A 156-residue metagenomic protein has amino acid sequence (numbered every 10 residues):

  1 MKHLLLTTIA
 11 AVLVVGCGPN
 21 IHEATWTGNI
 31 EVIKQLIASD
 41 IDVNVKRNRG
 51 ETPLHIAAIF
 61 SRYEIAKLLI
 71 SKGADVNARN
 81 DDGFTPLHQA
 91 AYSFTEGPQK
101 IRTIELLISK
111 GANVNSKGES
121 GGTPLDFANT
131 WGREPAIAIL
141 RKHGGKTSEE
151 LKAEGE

Functional and structural regions predicted by a protein language model:
L4-W26, K110, N129-E156: Ankyrin-repeat-protein effector appendages
C17-I56, F60: N-terminal segments that cap or nucleate solenoid repeat domains
E23-N29, I56-R62, Q89-K100, F127-R133: Ankyrin repeat A-helix N-terminal signature
I37-D42, K67-D75, E105-N113, I139-K146: Ankyrin repeat domain, specifically the short helix-to-loop turn at the C-terminus of the second helix of each repeat
R47, N80, G118, L151-K152: Ankyrin repeat boundary/linker residues
I59-A74, R79-F84, H88-Y92: Mid-chain, structured segments of secreted extracytoplasmic proteins
